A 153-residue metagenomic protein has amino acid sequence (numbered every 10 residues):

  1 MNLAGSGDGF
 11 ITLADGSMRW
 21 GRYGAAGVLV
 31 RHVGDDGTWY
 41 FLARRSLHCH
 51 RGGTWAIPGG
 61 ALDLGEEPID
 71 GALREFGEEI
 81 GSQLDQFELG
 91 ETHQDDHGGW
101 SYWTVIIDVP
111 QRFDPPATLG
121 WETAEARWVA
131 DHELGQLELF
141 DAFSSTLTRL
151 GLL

Functional and structural regions predicted by a protein language model:
N2-A56: N-terminal strand-loop-strand
G60-L153: Unchanged
